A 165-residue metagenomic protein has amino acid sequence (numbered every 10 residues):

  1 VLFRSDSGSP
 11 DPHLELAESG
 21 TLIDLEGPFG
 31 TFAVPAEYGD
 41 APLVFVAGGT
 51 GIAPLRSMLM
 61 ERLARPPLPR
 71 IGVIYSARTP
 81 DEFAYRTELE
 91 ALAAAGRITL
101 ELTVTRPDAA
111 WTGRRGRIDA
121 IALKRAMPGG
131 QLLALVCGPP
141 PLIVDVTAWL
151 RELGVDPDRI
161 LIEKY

Functional and structural regions predicted by a protein language model:
V1-T21, A77-T79, E90, V104-P107: Ferredoxin-reductase
P10, G30-E37: Short, Lys/Arg- and Gly-enriched loop/turn segments at beta-strand edges
A33, P54-S57, A84, D145-V146: Phosphate- and divalent-cation-binding pockets in alpha/beta enzyme and binding domains that engage nucleotide-derived
P35-G39, R65-P67, P128: Short, flexible hinge/linker loops that cap or flank conserved catalytic cores
P35-G49, L153: Short, compositionally biased
I52-A64: Histidine-anchored nucleotide/phosphate-binding helix
P69-Y165: Reductase modules of NAD(P)H-dependent flavoproteins
